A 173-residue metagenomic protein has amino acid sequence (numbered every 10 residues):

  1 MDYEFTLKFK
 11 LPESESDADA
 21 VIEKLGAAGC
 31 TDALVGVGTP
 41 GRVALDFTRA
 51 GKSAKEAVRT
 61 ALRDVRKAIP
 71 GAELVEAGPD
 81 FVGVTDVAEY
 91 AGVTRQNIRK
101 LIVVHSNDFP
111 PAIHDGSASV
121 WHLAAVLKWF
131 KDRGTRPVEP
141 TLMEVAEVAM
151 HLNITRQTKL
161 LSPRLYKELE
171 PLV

Functional and structural regions predicted by a protein language model:
M1-E13, V82: Short glycine-/aliphatic-rich beta-strand segments at the starts of folded cytosolic domains
E13-A20, S53-V58: Short, conserved charged micro-motifs
D17-R42: A short, structured beta-strand/loop element
D32-G38, R63-D80: Conserved short beta-strand edge segments in small beta-sheet-based binding/regulatory domains
R42-K52: A short, exposed loop/beta-hairpin motif centered on an aromatic-Gly-Thr core
G78-L101: Polyanion-binding surface elements
V93-S119: Major-groove DNA-recognition helix of helix-turn-helix-type DNA-binding domains
A125-V173: A short, Lys/Arg-enriched interface patch at domain edges and termini
